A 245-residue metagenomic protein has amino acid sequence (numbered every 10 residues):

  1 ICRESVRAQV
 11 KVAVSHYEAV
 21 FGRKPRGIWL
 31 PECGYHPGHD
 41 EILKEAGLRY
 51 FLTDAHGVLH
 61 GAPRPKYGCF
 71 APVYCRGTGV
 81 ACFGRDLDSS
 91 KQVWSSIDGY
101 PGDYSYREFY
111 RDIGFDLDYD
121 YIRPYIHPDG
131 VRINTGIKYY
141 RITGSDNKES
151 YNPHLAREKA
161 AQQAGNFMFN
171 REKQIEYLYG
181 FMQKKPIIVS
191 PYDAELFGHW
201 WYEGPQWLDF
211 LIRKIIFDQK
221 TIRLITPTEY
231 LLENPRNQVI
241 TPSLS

Functional and structural regions predicted by a protein language model:
I1-H16: Glycine-rich phosphate-binding "P-loop"
C2, D54-V58, A160-Q163: N-terminal start-of-chain detector that recognizes signal peptides and the immediate post-cleavage beginning
V14-F21, I175, Y179: Structural motif corresponding to the C-terminal cap of alpha-helices
H16-Y67, I188-I216: Catalytic domains of cell-wall/extracellular-matrix polysaccharide-remodeling enzymes, centered on de-N-acetylation
A62-S245: Active-site and substrate-binding clefts of carbohydrate-active enzymes
